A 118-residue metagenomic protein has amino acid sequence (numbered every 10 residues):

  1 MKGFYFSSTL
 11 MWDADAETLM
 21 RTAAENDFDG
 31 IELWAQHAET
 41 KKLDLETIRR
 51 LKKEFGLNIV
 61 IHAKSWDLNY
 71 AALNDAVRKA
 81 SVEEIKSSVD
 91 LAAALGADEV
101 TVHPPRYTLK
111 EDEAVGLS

Functional and structural regions predicted by a protein language model:
K2-S8, I31-L33, I59-K64, V100-V102: Hydrophobic faces of well-ordered beta-strands that scaffold small-molecule active sites in alpha/beta enzyme cores
S8-A16, L33-D44, N69-A72, T108-D112: Acidic-and-aromatic substrate-binding clefts and catalytic sites of carbohydrate-active enzymes
D15-T18, A80: An acidic, carboxylate-rich microenvironment
L19-R21, L45-I48, N74-A76, A114-G116: Short, glycine/charged-enriched secondary-structure capping and boundary segments
M20-N26, T40-I61, S87-G96: Acidic (Asp/Glu)-rich catalytic clusters
N26-D29, W66-N69, P105: A short alpha-helix capping/helix-coil boundary motif
W34, K53, N74-R78: Short, structured coil/loop segments at alpha-helix boundaries
A71-S118: Active-site acidic/histidine proton-transfer and metal-coordination neighborhood in alpha/beta enzyme cores
